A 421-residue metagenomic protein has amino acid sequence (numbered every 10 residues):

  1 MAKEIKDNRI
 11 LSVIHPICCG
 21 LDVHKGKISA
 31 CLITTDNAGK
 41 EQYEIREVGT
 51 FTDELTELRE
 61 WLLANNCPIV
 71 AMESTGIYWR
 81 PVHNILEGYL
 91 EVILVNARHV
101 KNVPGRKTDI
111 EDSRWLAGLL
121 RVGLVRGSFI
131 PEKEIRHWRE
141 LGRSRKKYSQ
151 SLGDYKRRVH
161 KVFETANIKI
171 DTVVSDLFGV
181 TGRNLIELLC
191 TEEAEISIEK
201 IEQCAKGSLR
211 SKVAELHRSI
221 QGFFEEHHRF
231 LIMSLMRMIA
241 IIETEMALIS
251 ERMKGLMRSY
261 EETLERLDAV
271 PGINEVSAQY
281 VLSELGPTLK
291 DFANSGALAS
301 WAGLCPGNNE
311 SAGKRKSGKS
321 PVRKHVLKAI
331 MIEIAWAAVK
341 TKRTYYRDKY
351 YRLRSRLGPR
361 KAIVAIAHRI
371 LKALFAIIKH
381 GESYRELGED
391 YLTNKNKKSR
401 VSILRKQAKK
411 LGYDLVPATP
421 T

Functional and structural regions predicted by a protein language model:
M1-T421: A detector of single, family-specific signature residues that are central to catalytic or substrate-handling motifs
